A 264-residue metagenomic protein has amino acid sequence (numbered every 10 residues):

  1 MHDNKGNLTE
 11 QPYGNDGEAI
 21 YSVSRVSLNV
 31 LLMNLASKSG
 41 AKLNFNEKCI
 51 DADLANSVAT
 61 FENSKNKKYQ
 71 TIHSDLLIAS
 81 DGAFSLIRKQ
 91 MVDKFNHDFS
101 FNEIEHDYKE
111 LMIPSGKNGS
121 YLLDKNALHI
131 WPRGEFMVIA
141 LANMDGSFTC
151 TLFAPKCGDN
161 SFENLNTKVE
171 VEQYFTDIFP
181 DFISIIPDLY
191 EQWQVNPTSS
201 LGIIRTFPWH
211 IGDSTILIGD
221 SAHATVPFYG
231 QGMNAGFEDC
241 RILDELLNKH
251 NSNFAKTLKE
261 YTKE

Functional and structural regions predicted by a protein language model:
M1-L35, S39: Active-site-adjacent segment of FAD-dependent monooxygenases/related oxidoreductases
G14-N15, A154-K156, S221-A222: Short, histidine-centered active-site or binding-site loop motifs used for metal coordination, general acid-base
S22, L43, T71, N234: Short aromatic/basic micro-patch
S27, L31, G82, L86 (+1 more regions): Short amphipathic alpha-helical face segments that pack within enzyme cores and frequently flank/anchor catalytic
N34, E47-D51, N56-L201, R205-I211: Conserved FAD-binding catalytic core of PHBH/FMO-like flavoproteins
N44, A79, I218: Generic enzyme active-site microenvironment
L111, P197-E264: Conserved mid-domain beta->alpha element of the FAD-binding
